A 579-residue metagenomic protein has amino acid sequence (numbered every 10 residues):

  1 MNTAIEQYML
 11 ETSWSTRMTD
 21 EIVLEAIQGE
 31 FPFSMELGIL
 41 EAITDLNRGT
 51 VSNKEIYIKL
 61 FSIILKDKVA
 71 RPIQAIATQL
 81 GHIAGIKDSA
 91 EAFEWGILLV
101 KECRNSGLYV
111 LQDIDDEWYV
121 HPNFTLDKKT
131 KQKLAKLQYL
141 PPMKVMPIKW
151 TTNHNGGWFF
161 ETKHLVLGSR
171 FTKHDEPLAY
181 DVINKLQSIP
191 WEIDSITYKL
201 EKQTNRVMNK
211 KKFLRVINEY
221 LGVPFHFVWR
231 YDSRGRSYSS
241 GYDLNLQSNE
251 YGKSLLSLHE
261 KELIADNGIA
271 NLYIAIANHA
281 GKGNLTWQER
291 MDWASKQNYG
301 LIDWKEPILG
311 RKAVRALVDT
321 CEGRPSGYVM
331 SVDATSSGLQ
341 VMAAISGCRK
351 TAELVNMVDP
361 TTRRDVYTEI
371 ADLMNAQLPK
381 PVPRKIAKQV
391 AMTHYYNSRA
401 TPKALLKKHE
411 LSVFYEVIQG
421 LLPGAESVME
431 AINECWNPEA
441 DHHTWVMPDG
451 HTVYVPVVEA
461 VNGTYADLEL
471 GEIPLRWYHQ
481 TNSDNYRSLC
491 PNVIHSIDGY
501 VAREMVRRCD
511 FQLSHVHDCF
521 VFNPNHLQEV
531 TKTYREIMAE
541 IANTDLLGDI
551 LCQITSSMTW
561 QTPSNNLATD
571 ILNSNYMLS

Functional and structural regions predicted by a protein language model:
M1-A391, Y395-C490, G499, R508 (+4 more regions): Non-catalytic nucleic-acid-binding interfaces of large nucleic-acid enzymes and RNP effectors
H495: Cysteine-dependent deubiquitinase/ubiquitin-like isopeptidase catalytic cores across multiple families
A502: Interfaces and regulatory segments of ATP-dependent nucleotide/adenylate/phosphodiester-chemistry enzymes
